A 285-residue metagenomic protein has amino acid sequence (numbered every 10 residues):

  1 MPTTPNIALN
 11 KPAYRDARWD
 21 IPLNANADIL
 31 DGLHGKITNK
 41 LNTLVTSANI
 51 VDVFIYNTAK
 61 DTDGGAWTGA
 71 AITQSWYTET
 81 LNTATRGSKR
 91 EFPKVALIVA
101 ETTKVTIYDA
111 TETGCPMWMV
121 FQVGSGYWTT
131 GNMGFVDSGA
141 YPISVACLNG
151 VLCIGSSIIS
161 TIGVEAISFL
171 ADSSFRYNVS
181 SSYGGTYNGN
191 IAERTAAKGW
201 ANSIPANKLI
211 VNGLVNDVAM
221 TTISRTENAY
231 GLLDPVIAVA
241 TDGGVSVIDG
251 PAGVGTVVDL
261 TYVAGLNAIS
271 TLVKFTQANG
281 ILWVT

Functional and structural regions predicted by a protein language model:
M1-K40: Extracellular "spike/adhesin" assembly and maturation modules and analogous cytosolic coiled-coil scaffolds
T38, A219-R225, A229, P235-V258 (+3 more regions): Subunit-assembly interface segments of extracellular/virion macromolecular structures
N42-A48, K104, T113-M117, G124 (+1 more regions): Extended, solvent-exposed polar beta/coil surface segments
V45-P93, G134-N149, S203-L233, T271-I281: Structural signature of eukaryotic scaffold interfaces centered on beta-propeller domains
I55-G69, T111-D137, A171-L214, V263-L266: Surface-exposed loop and turn segments in beta-propeller and other repeat-based domains that flank or scaffold
V95-V99, G150-S157, P235-A240, G280-T285: Short beta-strand elements that form the blades of beta-propeller/WD-repeat-like and other beta-sheet-rich scaffold
T102-P116, I158-L170, G244-D249: Structural motif
Y141-I191: Low-complexity, highly charged intrinsically disordered N-terminal segments that act as targeting/localization
